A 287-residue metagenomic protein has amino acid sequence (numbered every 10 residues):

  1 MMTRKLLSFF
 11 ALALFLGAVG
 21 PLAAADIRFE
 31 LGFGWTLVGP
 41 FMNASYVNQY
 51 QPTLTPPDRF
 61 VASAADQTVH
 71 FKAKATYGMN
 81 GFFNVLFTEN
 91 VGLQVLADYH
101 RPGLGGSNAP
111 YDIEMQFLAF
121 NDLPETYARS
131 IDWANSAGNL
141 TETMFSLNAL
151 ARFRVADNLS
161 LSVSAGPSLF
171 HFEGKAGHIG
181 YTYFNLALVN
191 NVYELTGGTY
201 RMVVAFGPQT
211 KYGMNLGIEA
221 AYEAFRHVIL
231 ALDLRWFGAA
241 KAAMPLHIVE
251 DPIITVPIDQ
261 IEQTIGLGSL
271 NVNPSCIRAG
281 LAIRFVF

Functional and structural regions predicted by a protein language model:
M1-L6: Positively charged n-region of N-terminal signal peptides that target proteins for export
S8-A18: Bacterial N-terminal signal peptides
V19-A24: Sec/Tat signal peptide C-region and signal peptidase I cleavage site
D26-E30, N273-F287: Outer-membrane beta-barrel "beta-signal"
I27, T88-N90, R154-N158, E223-H227: Outer-membrane beta-barrel channels and translocator barrels
I27-G39: Short N-terminal segments immediately surrounding and downstream of signal-peptide cleavage
F33-W35, M79-F87, A97, L147-A151 (+5 more regions): Residues on the lipid-exposed face of transmembrane beta-strands in outer-membrane beta-barrel proteins
P40-A75, H100-M144, F170-K211, A239-R278: Extracellular/periplasm-exposed beta-strand and loop segments of Gram-negative cell-envelope proteins, dominated by
